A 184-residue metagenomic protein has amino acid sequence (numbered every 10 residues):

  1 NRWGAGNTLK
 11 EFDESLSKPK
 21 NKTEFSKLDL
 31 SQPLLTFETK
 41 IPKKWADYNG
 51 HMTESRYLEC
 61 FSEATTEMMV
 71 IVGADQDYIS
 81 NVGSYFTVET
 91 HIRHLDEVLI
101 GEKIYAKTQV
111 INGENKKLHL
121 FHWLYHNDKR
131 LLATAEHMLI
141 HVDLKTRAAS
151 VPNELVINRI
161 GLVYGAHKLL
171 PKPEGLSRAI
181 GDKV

Functional and structural regions predicted by a protein language model:
N1, M68-L118, L132-T134: Hydrophobic beta-strand-centered segment that forms part of the acyl-chain substrate-binding groove
R2-E89, L144-V184: Hot-dog-fold acyl-thioester-processing enzymes
T36, L131-L132: Local beta-strand/beta-hairpin segments that build beta-sheet-rich folds
K43, H122-W123, L139: Generic short beta-strand
F61, H122, A135: Conserved GNAT-family N-acetyltransferase fold
L95, W123-H126: Core beta-strand residues in small-molecule sensory/regulatory alpha/beta domains
G113-N115, Y125-K129, I140-L144: Short coil/turn motifs at secondary-structure junctions
A135-H137, N153: Short hydrophobic alpha-helix segments
